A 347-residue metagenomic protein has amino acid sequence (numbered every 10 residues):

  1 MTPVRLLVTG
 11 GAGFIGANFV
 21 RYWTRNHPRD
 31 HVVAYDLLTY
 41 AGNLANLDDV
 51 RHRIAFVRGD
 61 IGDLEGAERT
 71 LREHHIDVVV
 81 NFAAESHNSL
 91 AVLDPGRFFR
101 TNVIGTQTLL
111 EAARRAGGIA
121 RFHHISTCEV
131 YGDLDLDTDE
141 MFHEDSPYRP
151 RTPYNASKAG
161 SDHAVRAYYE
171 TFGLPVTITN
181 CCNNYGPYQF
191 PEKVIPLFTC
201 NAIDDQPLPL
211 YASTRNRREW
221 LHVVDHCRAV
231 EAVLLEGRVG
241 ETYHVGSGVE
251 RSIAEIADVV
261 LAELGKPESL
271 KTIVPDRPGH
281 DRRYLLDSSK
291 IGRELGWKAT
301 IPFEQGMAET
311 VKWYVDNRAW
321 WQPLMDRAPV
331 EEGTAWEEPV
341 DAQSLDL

Functional and structural regions predicted by a protein language model:
M1-N184, E309, Y314-A319, P323-L347: N-terminal Rossmann-like NAD(P)+-binding domain of SDR-like oxidoreductases, especially those catalyzing
I15, A41-G42, E65, Q189 (+3 more regions): Residues that form or flank phosphate/diphosphate-binding pockets in enzymes that use nucleotide phosphates
F19, G59-G62, P196, A202-L347: C-terminal substrate-binding subdomain of Rossmann-fold SDR/epimerase-dehydratase oxidoreductases
G42, G132, G186, R218 (+1 more regions): Generic structural signal for helix capping and beta-alpha/helix-loop junctions
L44-L47, L134-T138, Q189-E192, I256-D258 (+1 more regions): Short aromatic-enriched loop/helix-cap "lid" or pocket-rim segments at secondary-structure transitions that line
D139, P150-S157, P187, P191-I195 (+1 more regions): The catalytic Tyr-centered alpha-helix of NAD(P)H-dependent dehydrogenases
G160, A164-Y168, F198, I256 (+1 more regions): Hydrophobic alpha-helix immediately C-terminal to the catalytic Tyr-X-X-X-Lys motif of short-chain
